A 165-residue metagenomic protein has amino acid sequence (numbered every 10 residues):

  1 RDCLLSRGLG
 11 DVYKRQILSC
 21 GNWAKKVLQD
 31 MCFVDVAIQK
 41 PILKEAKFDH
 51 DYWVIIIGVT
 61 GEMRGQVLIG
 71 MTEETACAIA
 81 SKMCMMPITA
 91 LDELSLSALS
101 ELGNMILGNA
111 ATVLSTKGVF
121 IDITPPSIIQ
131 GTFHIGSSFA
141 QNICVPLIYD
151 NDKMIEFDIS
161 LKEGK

Functional and structural regions predicted by a protein language model:
R1-Y13: Single conserved hydrophobic/aromatic residue that forms the stacking wall/gate of nucleotide- or nucleobase-binding
D11-K165: N-terminal auxiliary interaction/assembly segments of multi-subunit proteins
